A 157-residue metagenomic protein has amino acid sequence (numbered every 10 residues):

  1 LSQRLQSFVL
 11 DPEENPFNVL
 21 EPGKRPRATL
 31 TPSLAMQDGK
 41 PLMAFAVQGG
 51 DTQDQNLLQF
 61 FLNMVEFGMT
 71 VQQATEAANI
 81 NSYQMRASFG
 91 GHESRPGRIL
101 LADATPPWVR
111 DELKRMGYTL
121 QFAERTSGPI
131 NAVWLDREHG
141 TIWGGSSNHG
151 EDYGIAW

Functional and structural regions predicted by a protein language model:
L1-A123: Proteins synthesized as precursors that undergo proteolytic processing into mature forms
P107-W157: In a subset of proteins, long, contiguous C-terminal domains/tails are tracked
